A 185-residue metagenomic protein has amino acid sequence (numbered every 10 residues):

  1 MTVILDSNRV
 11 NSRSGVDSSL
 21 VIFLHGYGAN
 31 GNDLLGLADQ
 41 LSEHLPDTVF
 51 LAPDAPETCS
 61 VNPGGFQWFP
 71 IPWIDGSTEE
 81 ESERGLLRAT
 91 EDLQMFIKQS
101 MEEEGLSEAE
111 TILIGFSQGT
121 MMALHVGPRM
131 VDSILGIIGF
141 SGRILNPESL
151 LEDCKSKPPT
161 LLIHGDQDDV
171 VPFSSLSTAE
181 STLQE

Functional and structural regions predicted by a protein language model:
T2-E110: Serine-hydrolase catalytic machinery in alpha/beta-hydrolase-like enzymes
N32, D169-S175: Conserved alpha/beta-hydrolase "acid-adjacent" motif
E57-P63, I144-S149, V170: A short beta-to-alpha transition loop/helix N-cap that caps and shapes the active-site region
A109-S156: Primarily recognizes the serine-hydrolase "nucleophile elbow" in alpha/beta-hydrolase and SGNH/GDSL folds
P159, E180-E185: Catalytic histidine neighborhood in serine/cysteine hydrolases with alpha/beta-hydrolase-type architecture
L161-H164, D168: Short beta-strand/loop motif that positions the catalytic acidic residue of the alpha/beta-hydrolase fold
